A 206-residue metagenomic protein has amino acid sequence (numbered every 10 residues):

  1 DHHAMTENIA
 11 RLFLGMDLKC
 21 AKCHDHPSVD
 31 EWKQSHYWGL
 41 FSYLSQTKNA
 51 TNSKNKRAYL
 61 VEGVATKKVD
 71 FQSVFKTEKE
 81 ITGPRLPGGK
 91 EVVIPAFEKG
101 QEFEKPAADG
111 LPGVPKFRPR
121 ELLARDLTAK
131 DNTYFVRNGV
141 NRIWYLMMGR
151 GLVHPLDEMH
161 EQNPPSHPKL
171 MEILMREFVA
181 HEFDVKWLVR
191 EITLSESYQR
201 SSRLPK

Functional and structural regions predicted by a protein language model:
D1-K206: Primarily short, surface-exposed interaction patches in extracytoplasmic proteins
